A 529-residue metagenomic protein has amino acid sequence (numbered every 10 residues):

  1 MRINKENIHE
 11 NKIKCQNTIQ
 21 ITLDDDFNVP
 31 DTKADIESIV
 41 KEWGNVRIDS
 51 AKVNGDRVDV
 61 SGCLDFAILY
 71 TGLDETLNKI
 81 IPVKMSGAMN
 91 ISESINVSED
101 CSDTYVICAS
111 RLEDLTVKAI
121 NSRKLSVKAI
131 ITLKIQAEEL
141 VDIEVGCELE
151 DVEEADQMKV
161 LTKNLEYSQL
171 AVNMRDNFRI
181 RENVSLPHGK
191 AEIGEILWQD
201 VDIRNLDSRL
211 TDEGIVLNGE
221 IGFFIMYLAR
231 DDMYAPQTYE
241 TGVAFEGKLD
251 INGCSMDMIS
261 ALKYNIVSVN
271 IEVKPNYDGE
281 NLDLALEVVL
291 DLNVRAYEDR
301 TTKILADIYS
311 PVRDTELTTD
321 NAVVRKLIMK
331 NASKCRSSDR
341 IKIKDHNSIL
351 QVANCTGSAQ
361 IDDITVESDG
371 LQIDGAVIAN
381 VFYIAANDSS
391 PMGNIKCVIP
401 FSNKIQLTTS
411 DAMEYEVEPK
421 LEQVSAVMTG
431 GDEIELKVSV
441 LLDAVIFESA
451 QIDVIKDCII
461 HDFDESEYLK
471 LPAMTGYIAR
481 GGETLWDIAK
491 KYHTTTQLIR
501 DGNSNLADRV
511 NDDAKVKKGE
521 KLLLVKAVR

Functional and structural regions predicted by a protein language model:
M1-L471: Membrane-lipid interaction segments
N54, I81, T475, L506 (+1 more regions): Short, conserved secondary-structure segments in the cores of folded domains
D457-I478, K515-R529: Surface-exposed, interaction-prone regions with an acidic/low-complexity signature
I488: Short alpha-helical "recognition helix" segments of helix-turn-helix
T495-R529: Extracellular LysM carbohydrate-binding repeats and other cell-envelope/extracellular binding modules
